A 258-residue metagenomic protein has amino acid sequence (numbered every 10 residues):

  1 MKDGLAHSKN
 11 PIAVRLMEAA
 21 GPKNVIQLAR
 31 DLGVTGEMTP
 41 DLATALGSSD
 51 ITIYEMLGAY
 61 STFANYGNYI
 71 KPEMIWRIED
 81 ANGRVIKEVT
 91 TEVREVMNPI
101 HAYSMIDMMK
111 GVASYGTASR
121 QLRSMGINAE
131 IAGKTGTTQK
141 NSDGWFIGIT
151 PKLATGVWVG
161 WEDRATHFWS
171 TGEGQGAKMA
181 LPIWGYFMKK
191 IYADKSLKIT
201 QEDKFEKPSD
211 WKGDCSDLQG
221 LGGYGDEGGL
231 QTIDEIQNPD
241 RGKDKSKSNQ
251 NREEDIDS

Functional and structural regions predicted by a protein language model:
M1-N65, M108-G111: Active-site-adjacent helix/loop patches that line small-molecule binding or acyl-intermediate pockets
D3-A6, D50-D217: A penicillin-recognizing enzyme superfamily signal
P11, P22, P40, P72 (+6 more regions): Proline-rich intrinsically disordered, low-complexity coils
I26, T91-E92, G222, D234: A composition-driven signal for long, intrinsically disordered, charge-rich low-complexity tracts
T35-A45, L181, G185-F187, G228 (+1 more regions): Repeat-unit-sized solenoid/scaffold elements
S209-S258: Low-complexity, Gly/Ser/Thr/Pro-rich intrinsically disordered linker/tail segments
